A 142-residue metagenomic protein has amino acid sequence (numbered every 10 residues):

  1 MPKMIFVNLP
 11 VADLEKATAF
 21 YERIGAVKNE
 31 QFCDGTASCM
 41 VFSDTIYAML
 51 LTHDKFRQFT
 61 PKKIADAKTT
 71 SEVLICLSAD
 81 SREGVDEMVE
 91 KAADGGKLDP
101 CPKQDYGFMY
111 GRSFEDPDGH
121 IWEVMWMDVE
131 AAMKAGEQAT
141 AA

Functional and structural regions predicted by a protein language model:
M1-T18, E30, E72-L77, D128-A142: N-terminal beta-strand motif that seeds the catalytic metal site of vicinal oxygen chelate
M4-A12, M40-F42, K62-K91, Y110-E115: Vicinal oxygen chelate
N8-R57: Core segments of cupin and vicinal oxygen chelate
A17, Y21, V85, A92: Hydrophobic pocket/interface hotspot
R23-I24, D66-K68, V124-V129: Membrane-topology and secretion signals of cell-surface/extracellular proteins
Y47, E72, I121: A residue-level signal for beta-strand positions that form part of recognition/binding surfaces within mature
F56-K63, A132-K134: A short, acidic/glycine-rich surface segment
V89-A142: Vicinal oxygen chelate
